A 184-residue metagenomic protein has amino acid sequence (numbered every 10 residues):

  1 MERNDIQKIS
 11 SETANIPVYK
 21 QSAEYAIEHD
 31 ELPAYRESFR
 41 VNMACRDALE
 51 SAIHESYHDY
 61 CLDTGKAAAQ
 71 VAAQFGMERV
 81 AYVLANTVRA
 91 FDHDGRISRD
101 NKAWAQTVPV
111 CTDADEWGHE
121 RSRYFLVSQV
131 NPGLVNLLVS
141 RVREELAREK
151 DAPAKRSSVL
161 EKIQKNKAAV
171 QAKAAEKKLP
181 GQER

Functional and structural regions predicted by a protein language model:
M1-E183: Gram-negative host-targeted secretion-system effectors, predominantly Type III and Type IV, recognized via long
